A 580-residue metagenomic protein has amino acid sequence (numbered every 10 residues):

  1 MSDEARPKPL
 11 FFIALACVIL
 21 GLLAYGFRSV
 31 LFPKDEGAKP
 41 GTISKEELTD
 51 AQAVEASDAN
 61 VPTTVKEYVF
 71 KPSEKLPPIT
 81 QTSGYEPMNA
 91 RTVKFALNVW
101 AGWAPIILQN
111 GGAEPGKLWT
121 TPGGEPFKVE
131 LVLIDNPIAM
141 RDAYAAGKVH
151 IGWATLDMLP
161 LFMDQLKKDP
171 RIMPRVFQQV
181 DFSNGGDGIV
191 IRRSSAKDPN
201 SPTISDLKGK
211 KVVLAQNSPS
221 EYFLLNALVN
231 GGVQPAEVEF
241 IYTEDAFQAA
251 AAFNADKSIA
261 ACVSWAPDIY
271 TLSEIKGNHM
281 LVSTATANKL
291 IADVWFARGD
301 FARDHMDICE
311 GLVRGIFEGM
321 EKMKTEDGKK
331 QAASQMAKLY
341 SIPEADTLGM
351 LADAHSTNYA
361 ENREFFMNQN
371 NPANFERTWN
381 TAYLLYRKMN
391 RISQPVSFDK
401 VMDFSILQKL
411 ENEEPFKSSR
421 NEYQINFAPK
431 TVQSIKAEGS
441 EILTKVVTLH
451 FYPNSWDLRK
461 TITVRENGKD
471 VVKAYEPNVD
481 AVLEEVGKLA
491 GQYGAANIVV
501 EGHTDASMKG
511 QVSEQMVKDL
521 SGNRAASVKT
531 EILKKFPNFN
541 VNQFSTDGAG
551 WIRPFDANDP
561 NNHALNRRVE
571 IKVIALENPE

Functional and structural regions predicted by a protein language model:
S2-A139, A145, A360-E441: N-terminal hydrophobic or amphipathic helices and topogenic motifs
E47-D245, A260-A266, S283, K289: Short, glycine-/small- and polar/acidic-enriched structural segments that line small-molecule recognition paths
A104, I138, D142, A146 (+15 more regions): Solvent-exposed, polar/charged alpha-helical surfaces in well-ordered, non-transmembrane soluble domains, broadly
L108-G111, A145, V149, D164-K167 (+10 more regions): Sec-exported extracytoplasmic/periplasmic mature domains
L156-M158, L166-K167, S195, A236-I241 (+1 more regions): Pocket-lining segment of extracytoplasmic ligand-binding domains
R303-Q394: Secondary-structure end/capping motifs
S440, T444, F451, D457-G502 (+3 more regions): Periplasmic peptidoglycan-binding/anchoring modules of Gram-negative envelope and division proteins
H503-E580: Periplasmic OmpA-like peptidoglycan-binding domain that tethers envelope proteins to the cell wall
